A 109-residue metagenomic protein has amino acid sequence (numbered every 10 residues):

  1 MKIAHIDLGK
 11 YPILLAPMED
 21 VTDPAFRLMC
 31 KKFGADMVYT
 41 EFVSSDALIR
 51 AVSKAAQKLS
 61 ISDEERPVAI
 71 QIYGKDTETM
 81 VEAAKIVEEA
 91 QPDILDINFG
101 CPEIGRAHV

Functional and structural regions predicted by a protein language model:
K2-A4, G9, M18-D93: Glycine-rich, positively charged N-terminal anion/phosphate-binding segment
P12: Charged active-site motifs of nucleotide-sugar-dependent glycosyltransferases
L15: An anion-binding catalytic pocket shared by soluble metabolic enzymes
G100-I104: Short connector loops/turns at beta-strand edges and beta->alpha or beta->beta junctions
A107-V109: Conserved small/polar residues in nucleotide/adenosyl-binding loops
